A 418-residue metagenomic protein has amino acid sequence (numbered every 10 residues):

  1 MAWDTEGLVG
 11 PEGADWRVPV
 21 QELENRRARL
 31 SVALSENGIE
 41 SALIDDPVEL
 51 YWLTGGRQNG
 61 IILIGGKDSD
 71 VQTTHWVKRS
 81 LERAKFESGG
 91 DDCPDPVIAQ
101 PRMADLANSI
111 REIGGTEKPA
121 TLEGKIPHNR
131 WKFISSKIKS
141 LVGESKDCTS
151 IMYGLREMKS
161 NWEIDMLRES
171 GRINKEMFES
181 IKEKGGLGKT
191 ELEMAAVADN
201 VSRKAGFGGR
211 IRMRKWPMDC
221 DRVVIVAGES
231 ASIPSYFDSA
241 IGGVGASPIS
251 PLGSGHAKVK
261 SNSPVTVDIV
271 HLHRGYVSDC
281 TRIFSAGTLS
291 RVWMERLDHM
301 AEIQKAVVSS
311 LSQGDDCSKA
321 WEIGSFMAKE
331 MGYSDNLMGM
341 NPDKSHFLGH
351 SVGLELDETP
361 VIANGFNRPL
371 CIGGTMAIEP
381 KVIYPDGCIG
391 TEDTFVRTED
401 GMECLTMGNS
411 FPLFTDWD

Functional and structural regions predicted by a protein language model:
M1-D418: Active-site neighborhoods and metal-handling regions in enzymes and metal-associated proteins
